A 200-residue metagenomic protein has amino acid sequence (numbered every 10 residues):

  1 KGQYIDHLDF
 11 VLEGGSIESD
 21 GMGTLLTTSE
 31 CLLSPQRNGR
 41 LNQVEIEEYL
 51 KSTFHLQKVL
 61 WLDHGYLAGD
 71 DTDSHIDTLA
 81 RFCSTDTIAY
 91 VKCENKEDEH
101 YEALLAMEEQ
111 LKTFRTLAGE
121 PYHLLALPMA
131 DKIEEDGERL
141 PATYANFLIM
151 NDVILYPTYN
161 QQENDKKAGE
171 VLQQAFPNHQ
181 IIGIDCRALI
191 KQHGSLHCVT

Functional and structural regions predicted by a protein language model:
K1-T200: The feature marks the mature, well-folded catalytic cores of soluble enzymes
